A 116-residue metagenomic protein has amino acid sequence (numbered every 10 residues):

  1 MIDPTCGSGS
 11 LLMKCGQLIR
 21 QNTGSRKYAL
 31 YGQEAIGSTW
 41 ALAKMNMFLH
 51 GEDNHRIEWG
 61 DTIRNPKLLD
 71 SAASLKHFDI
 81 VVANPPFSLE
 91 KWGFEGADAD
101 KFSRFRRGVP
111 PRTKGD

Functional and structural regions predicted by a protein language model:
M1-A83, S88-A99: Conserved S-adenosyl-L-methionine
S103-D116: Glycine-rich S-adenosyl-L-methionine
